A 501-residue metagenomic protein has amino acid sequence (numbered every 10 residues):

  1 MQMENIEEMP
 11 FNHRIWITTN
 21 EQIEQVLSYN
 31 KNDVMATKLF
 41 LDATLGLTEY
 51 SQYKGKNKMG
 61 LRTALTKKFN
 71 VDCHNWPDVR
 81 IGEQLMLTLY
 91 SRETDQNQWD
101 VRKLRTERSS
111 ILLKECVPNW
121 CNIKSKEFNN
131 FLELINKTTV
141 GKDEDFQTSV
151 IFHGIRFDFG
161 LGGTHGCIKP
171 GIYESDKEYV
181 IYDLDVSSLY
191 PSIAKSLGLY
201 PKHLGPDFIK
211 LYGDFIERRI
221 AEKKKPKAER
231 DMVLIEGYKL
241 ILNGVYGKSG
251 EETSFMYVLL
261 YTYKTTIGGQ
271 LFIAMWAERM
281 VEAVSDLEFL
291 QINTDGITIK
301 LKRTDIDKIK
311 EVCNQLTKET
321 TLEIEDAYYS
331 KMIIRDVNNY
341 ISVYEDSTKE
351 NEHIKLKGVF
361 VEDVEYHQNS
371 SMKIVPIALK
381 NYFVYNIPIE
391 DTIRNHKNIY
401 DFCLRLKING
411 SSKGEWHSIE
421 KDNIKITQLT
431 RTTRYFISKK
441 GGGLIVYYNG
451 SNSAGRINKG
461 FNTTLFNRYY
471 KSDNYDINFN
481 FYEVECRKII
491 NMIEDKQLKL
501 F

Functional and structural regions predicted by a protein language model:
M1-E7, R14-S188, S192, L271 (+6 more regions): Conserved "right-hand" nucleotidyltransferase catalytic core of DNA-directed polymerases
F11-I17, I151-W276, E282-A283, K300: Helical catalytic core of nucleic-acid polymerases
Q22, S125, Y200, D231 (+3 more regions): Short, solvent-exposed helix-helix connector turns and helix-capping sites enriched in acidic/polar residues
A36-L39, G244, M275, K318: Generic detector of well-ordered secondary structure
R92, I123, T138-G141, R218 (+2 more regions): Surface-exposed polar/charged interaction patches
E107, P118, F146, F152 (+4 more regions): C-terminal, non-catalytic extensions of nucleic-acid polymerases
